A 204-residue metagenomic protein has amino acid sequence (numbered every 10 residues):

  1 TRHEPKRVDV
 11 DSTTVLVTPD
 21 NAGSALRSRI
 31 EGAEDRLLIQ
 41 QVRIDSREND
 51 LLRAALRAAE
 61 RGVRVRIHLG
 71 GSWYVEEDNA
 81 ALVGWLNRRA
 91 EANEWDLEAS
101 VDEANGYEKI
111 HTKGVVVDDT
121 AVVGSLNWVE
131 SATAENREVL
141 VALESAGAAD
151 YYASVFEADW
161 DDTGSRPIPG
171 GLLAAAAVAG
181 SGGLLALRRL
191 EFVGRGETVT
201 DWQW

Functional and structural regions predicted by a protein language model:
T1-P19, A121-A175: Signature of lipid phosphatidyltransferase scaffolds
S12-P19, V42-I44, S100-E103: Short, flexible loop segments at the rims of nucleotide/cofactor-binding pockets, characterized by
D20-L26: A short, well-structured juxtamembrane/interface segment
A22, R43-R47, G71-V75, N105 (+2 more regions): Solvent-exposed loop/turn segments at secondary-structure junctions within structured extracellular/periplasmic domains
L26, A33-E94: Primarily the HKD phosphodiesterase
Q40-R43, L69-G71, V101-E103, D118 (+2 more regions): Active-site proximal loops enriched in glycine and acidic residues that flank catalytic Cys/His/Asp and coordinate
D78-A81, E98-V116, L126, N136-R137: C-terminal regions of proteins
G164-W204: Secretory targeting signatures
